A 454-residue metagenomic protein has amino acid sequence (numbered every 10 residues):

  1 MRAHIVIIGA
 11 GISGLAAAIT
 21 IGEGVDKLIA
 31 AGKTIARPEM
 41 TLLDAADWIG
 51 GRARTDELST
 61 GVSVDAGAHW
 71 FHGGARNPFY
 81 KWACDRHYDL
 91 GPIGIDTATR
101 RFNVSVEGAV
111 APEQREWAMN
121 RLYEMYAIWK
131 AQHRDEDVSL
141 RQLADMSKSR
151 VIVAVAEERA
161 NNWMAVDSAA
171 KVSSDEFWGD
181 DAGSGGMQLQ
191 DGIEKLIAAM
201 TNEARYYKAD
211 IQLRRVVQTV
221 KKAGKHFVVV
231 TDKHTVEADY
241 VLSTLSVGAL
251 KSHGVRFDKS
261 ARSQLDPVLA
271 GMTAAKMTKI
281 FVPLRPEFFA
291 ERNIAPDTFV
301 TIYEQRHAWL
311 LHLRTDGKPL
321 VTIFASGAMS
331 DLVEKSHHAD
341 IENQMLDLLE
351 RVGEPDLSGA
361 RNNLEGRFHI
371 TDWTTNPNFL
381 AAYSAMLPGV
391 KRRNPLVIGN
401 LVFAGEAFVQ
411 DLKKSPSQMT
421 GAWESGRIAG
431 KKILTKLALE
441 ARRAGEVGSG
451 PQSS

Functional and structural regions predicted by a protein language model:
M1-S454: FAD-dinucleotide binding site
